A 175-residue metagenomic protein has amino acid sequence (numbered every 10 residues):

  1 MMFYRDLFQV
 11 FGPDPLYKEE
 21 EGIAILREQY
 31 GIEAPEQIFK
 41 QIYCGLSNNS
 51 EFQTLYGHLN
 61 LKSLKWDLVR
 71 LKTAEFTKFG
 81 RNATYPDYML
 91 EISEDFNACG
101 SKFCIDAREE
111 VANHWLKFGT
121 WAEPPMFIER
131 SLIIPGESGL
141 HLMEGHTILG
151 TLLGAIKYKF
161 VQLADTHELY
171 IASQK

Functional and structural regions predicted by a protein language model:
M1-P86: N-terminal extension/subdomain marker
I23-I25, I32, I38, I42 (+7 more regions): Weak global preference for isoleucine
E33, G57-K62, W66-M143, F160-V161: Short alpha-helix boundary/capping and kink motifs at helix termini
E129-K175: A short, basic-hydrophobic beta/loop patch
